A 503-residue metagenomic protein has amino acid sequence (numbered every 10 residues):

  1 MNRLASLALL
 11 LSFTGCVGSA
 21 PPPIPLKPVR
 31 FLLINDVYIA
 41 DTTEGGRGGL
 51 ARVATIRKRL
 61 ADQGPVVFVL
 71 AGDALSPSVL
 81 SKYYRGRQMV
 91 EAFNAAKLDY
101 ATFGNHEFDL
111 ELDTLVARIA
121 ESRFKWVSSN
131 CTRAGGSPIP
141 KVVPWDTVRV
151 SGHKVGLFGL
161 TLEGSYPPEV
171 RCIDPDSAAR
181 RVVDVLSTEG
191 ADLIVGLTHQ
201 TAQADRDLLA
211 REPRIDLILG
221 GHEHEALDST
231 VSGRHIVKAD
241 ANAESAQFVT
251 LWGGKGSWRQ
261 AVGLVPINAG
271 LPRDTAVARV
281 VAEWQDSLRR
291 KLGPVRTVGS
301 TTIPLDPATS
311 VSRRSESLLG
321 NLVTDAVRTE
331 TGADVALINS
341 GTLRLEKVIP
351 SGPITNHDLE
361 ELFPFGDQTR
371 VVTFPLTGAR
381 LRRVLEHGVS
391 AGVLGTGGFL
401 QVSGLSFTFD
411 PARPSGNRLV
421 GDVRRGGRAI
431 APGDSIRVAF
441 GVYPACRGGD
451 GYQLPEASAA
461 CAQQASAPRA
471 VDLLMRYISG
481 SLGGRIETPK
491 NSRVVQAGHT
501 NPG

Functional and structural regions predicted by a protein language model:
A5-G15: Bacterial N-terminal signal peptides
C16-E283, S287, R314-A326, A336 (+3 more regions): Acidic, metal/ion-coordinating pockets
I24, P28-R30, I39-T42, A54-R59 (+2 more regions): Catalytic centers of hydrolytic enzymes
